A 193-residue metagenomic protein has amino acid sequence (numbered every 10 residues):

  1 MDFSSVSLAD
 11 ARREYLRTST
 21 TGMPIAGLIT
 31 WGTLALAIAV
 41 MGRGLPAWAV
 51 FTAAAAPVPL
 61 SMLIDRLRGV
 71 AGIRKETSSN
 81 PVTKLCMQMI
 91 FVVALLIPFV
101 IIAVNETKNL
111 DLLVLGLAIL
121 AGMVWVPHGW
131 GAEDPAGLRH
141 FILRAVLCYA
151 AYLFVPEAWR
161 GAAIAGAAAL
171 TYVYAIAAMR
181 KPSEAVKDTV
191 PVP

Functional and structural regions predicted by a protein language model:
M1-L16: Short, Lys/Arg-rich, polar N-terminal cytosolic tail immediately upstream of the first transmembrane signal-anchor
G27-G32, M89-I101, F141-L147: Core segments of transmembrane alpha-helices that mediate helix-helix packing or line hydrophobic substrate/ligand
L28-V93: Selected alpha-helical membrane-embedding segments in polytopic membrane proteins
L36-A49, F99-L112, L153-G161: Helix-coil boundary and interhelical linker segments in multi-pass alpha-helical membrane proteins
W48-L60, A103-I119, G166: Structural signature of hydrophobic alpha-helical transmembrane segments
A55-L63, I119-P127, A168-M179: Alpha-helical transmembrane segments and their membrane-interface exit regions
L95-L143: Membrane-proximal helix-loop-helix units in multi-pass membrane proteins
G137-P193: Terminal transmembrane helical module of multi-pass membrane proteins
